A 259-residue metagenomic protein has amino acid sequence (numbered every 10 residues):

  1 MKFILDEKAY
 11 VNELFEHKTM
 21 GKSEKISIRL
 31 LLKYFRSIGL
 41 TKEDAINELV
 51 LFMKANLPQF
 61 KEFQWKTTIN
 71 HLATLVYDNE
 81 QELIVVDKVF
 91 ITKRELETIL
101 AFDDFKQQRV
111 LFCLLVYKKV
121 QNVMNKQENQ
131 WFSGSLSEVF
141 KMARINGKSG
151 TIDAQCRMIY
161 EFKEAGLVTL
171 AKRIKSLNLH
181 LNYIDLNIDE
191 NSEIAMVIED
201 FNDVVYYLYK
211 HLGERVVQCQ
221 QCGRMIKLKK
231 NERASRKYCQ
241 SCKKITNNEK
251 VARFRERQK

Functional and structural regions predicted by a protein language model:
M1-K106, V123, E128, L136-V205: Modules that initiate DNA replication and primer synthesis
K106-V123: Detector for short helical micro-motifs
V123-Q130, N231-R236: Short helix/loop segment immediately N-terminal to the Walker
S133: Short aromatic/basic micro-patch
L208-K259: BZIP DNA-binding basic region
